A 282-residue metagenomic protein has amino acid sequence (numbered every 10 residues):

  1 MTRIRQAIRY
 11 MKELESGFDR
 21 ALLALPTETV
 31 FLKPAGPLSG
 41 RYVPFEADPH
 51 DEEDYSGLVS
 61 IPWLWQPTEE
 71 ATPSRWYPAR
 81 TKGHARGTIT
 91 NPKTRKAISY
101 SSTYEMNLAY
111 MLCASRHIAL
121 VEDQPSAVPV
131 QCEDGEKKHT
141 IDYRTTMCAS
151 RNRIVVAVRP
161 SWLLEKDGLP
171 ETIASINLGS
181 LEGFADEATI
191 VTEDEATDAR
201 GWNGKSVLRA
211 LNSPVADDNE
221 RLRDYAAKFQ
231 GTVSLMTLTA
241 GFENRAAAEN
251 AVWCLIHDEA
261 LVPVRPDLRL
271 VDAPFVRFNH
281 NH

Functional and structural regions predicted by a protein language model:
M1-H282: Electrostatic, structured charged patches in enzyme active sites and in nucleic-acid/phosphate-binding
